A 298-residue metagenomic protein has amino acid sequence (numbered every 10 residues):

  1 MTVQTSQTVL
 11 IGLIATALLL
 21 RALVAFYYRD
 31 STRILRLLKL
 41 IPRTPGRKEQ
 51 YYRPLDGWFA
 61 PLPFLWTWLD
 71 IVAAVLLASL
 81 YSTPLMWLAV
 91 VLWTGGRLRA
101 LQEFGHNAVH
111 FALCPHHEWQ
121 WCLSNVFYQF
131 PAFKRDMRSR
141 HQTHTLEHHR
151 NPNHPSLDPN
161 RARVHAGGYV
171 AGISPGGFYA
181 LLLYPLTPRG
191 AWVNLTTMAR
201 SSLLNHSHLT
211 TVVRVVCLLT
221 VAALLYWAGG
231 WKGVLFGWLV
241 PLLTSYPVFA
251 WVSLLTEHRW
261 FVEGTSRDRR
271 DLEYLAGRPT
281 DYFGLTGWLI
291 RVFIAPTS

Functional and structural regions predicted by a protein language model:
M1-G95, R99, F104, V109 (+2 more regions): Non-catalytic, topology-defining segments of multipass membrane proteins
A74, S245-F249, T256: Transmembrane alpha-helical segments
H106, W119-C122, H144, R267-E273 (+1 more regions): Cytosolic juxtamembrane segments of membrane proteins
H106-L113, V252-E263: A cytosolic-side transmembrane-helix exit/cap motif
A112-N125: Membrane-interface motifs of alpha-helical transmembrane segments
Q142-H148, L255, R259-W260, R267-D268: Catalytic core of nucleotide-sugar-dependent glycosyltransferases
L235-Y246, V252: Long, well-ordered mid-to-C-terminal structural blocks that present hydrophobic/aromatic surfaces
F261-T297: Flexible internal linker/loop segments at domain or repeat junctions
